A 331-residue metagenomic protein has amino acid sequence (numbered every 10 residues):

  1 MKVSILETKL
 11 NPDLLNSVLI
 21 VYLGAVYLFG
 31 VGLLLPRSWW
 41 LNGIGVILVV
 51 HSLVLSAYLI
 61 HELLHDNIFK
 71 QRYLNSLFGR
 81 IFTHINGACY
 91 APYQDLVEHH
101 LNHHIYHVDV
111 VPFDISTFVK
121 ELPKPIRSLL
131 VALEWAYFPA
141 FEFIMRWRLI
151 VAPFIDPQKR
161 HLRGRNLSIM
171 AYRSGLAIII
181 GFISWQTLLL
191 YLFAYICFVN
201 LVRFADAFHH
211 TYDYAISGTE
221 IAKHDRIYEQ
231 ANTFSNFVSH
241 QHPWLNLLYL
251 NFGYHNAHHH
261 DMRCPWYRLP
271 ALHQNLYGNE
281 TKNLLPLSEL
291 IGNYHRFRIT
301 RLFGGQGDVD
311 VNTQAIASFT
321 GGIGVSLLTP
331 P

Functional and structural regions predicted by a protein language model:
M1-S52, L59-I60, S76, I85-L192 (+1 more regions): Non-catalytic, topology-defining segments of multipass membrane proteins
L34-P36, R72, V238-Q241: Helix-boundary and loop/linker segments of multi-pass membrane transporters
V50-L63, P92, A140-W147, Y191-H224 (+1 more regions): Transmembrane alpha-helical segments that form the membrane-embedded catalytic/substrate-channel core of multi-pass
A57-H65, L96-V108, A205-Y214, L248-C264: Histidine-centered catalytic micro-motifs
H61, D66-R80: Membrane-interface motifs of alpha-helical transmembrane segments
F69-K70, P112, T211, G218 (+1 more regions): Short, function-defining helix-loop hinge/capping sites that tune catalysis or transport
I81-F82, N86, H224-H242: Cytosolic juxtamembrane regulatory segments of multi-pass membrane proteins
F154-D213, Q230, N236-F252: C-terminal membrane-associated helical module and adjoining short loops/tails
